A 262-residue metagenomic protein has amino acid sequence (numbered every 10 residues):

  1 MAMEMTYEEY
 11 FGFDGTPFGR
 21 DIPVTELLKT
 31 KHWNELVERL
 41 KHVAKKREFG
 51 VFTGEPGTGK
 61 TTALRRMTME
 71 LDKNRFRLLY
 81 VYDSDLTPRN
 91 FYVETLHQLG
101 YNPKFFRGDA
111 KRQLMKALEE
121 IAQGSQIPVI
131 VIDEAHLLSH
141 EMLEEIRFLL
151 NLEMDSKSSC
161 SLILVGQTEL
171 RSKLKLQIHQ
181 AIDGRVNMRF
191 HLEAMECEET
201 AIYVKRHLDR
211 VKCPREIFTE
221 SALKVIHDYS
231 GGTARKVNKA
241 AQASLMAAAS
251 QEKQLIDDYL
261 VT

Functional and structural regions predicted by a protein language model:
M1-K46: A short, basic N-terminal segment
A2-T6, S159, D209-T262: C-terminal alpha-helical "lid" subdomain
E8, T87-N90, N102-E145, M154-S158 (+3 more regions): Mid-core helix/loop region of P-loop NTP-binding domains shared across ATPases and GTPases
F13-F18, R75-L78, L86-F105: Conserved NTP-binding/hydrolysis module of P-loop NTPases
K46-R66: Walker A/P-loop nucleotide-binding motif
G54-P56, T62, D109-Q113, L137-M142 (+1 more regions): Sensor-1/coupling segment of RecA-like P-loop NTPase cores
T68-L71, L170-R185, A194: Short regulatory helix/loop adjacent to the ATP-binding pocket of P-loop NTPases
V81-S84, L174, N187-E199: Conserved AAA+ ATPase "SRH/arginine-finger" region at the nucleotide-binding site
